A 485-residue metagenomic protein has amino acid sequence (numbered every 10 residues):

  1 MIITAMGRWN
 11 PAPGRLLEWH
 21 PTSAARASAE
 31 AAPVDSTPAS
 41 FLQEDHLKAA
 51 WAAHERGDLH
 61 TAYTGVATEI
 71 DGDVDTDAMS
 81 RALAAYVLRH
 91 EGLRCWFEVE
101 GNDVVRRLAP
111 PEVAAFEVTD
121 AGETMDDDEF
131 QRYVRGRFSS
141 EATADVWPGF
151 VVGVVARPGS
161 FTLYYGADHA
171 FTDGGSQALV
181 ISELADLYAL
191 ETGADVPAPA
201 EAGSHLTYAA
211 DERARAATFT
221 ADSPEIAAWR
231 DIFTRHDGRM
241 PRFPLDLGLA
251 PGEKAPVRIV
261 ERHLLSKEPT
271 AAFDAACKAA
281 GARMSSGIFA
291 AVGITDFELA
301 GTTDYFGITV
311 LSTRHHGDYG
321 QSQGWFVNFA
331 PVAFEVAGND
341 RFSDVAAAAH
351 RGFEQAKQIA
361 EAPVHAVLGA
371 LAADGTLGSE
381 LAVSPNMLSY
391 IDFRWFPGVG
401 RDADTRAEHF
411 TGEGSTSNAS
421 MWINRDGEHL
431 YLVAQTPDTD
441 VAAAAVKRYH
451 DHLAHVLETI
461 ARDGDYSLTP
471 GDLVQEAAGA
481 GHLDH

Functional and structural regions predicted by a protein language model:
M1-E55, R81-E123, A202-V257, A480-H485: Short amphipathic alpha-helices and their capping loops
I2-A5, R15, E55-Y63, E91-G92 (+6 more regions): His-Asp-centered acyl/peptidyl-transfer active-site segments
I2-I3, R8, E18, T22-P38 (+5 more regions): A short, small/polar-residue-rich loop/turn motif at beta-strand boundaries within alpha/beta enzyme cores
I2-N10, A121-D127, Q131, G136-F138 (+2 more regions): Active-site-proximal acidic secondary-structure segment that organizes catalysis
S23-A39, D58-A78, A144-Y165, G248-H316 (+3 more regions): Gly/Ser/Thr-rich phosphate-binding loops and adjoining beta-strand/alpha-helix segments that form adenosine-phosphate
V34-A52, D127-Y133, I259-A272, S415-I423 (+1 more regions): AMP-binding/adenylate-forming domain of the ANL superfamily
H90, R94, I181-S182, T303-V310 (+1 more regions): Extended, hydrophobic beta-loop-alpha segments that form or line the acyl/peptidyl-thioester binding and transfer paths
